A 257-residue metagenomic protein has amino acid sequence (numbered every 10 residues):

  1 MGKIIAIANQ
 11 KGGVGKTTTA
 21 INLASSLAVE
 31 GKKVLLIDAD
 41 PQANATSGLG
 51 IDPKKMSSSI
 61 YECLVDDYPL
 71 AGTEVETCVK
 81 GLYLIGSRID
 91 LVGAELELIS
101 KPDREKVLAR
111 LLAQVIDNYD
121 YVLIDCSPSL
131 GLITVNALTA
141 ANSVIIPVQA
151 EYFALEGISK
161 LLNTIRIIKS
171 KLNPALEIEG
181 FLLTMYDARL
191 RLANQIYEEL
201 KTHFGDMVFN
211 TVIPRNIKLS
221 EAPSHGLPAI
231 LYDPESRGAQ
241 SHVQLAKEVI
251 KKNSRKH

Functional and structural regions predicted by a protein language model:
M1-H257: P-loop NTP-binding core
